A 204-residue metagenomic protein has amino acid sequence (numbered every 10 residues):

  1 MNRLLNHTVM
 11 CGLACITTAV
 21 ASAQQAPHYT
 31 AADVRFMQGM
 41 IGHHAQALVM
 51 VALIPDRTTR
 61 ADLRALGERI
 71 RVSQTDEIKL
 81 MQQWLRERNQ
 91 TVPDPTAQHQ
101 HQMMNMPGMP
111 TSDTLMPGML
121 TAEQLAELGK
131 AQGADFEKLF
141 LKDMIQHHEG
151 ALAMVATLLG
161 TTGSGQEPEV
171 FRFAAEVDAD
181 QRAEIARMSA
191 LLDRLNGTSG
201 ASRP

Functional and structural regions predicted by a protein language model:
M1-G12: Bacterial N-terminal signal peptides that target proteins for export
T17-T18: N-terminal signal peptide c-region/cleavage motif recognized by signal peptidases
Q24-P204: All-alpha RGS (Regulator of G-protein Signaling) helical domain and cognate RGS-like helical scaffolds
